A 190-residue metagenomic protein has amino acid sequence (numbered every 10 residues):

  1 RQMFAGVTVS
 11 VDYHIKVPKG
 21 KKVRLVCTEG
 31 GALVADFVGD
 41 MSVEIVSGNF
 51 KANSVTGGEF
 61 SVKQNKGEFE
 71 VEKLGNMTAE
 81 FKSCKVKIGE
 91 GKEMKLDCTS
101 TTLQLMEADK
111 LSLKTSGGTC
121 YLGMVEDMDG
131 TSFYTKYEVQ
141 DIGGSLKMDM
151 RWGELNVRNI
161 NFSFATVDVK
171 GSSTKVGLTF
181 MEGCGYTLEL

Functional and structural regions predicted by a protein language model:
R1-C27, A32-F81, K85-C98, T102-K114 (+6 more regions): Acidic (Asp/Glu) and glycine-rich low-complexity loops/linkers that are typically intrinsically disordered
K22, A32, L155-V157, K175-T179: Beta-strand-rich extracellular passenger or scaffold domains
M124, D141, R158-N159: Short, well-ordered secondary-structure micro-motifs
I160, S172, M181-G183: Short, loop-centered acidic/histidine patches that primarily coordinate divalent metals
N161-A165: Surface-exposed loop/turn motifs in large extracellular/passenger domains
